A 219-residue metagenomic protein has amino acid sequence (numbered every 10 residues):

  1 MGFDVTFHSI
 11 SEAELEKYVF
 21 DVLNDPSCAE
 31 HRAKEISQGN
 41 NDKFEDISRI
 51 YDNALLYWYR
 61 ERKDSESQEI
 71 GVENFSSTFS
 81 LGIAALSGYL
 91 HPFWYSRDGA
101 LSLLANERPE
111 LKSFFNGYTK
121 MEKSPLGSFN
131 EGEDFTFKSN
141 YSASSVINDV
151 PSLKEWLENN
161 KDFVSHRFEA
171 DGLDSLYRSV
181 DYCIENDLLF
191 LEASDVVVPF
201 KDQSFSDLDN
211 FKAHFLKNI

Functional and structural regions predicted by a protein language model:
M1-I219: Acidic (Asp/Glu-rich) sequence patches and key acidic residues that form negatively charged surfaces used
